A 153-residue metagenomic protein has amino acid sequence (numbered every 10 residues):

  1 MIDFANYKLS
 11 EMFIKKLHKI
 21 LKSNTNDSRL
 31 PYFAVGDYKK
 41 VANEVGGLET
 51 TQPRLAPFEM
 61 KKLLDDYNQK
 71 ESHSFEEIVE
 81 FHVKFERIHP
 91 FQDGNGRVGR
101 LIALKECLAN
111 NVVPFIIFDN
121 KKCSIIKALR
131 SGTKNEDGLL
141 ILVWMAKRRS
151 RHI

Functional and structural regions predicted by a protein language model:
M1-I153: FIC/Doc superfamily catalytic core
